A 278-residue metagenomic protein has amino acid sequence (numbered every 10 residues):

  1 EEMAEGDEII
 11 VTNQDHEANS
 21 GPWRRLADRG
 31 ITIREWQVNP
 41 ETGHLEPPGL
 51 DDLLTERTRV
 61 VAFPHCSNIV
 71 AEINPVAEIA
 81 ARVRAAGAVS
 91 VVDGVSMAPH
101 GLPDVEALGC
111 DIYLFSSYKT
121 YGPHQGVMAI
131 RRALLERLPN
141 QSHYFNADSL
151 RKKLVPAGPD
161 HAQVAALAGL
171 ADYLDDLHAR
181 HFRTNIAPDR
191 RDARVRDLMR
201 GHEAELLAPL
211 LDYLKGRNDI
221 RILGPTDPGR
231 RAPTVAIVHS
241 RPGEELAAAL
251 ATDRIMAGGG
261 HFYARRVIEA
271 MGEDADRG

Functional and structural regions predicted by a protein language model:
E1-G278: Pyridoxal 5′-phosphate
